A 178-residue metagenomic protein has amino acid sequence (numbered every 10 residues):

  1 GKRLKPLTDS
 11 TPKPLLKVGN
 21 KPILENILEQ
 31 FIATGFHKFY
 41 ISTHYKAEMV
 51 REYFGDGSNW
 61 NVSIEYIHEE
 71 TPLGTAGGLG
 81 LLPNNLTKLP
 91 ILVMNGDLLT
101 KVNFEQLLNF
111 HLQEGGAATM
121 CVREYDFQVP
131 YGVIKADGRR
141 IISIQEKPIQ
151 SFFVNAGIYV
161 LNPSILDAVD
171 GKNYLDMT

Functional and structural regions predicted by a protein language model:
G1-E48, V62: N-terminal glycine-rich phosphate-binding loop and ensuing alpha1 helix
K5, L16, G80, I142 (+1 more regions): Nucleotide phosphate-binding site architecture
K5, R51, D170-G171: A short local structural element in Rossmann-fold oxidoreductases
V18, E69-A76, N173-D176: Conserved phosphate-coordination/catalytic loops
V18, I134-D137, V160-L161: Short beta-strand-to-turn element immediately C-terminal to the catalytic PLP-Schiff-base lysine in fold type I
R51, G57-D137: Conserved beta-loop-beta/alpha segment of the NTase-like Rossmann-fold superfamily that binds/positions NTPs
L92, L99, E105-L112, D126-Q128 (+1 more regions): Catalytic-core segments of class I nucleotidyltransferases/pyrophosphorylases that form NMP-activated intermediates
